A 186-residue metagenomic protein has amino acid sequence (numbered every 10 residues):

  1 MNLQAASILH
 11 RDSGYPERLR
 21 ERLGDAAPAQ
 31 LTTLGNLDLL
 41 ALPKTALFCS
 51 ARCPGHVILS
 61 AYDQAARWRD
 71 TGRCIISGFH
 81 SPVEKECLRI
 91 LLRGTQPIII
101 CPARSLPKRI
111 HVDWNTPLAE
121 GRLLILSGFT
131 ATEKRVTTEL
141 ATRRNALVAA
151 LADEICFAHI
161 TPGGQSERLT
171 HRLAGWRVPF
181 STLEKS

Functional and structural regions predicted by a protein language model:
N2-S186: Glycine-biased, small-residue-rich flexible motifs in mid-sequence functional cores and linkers
